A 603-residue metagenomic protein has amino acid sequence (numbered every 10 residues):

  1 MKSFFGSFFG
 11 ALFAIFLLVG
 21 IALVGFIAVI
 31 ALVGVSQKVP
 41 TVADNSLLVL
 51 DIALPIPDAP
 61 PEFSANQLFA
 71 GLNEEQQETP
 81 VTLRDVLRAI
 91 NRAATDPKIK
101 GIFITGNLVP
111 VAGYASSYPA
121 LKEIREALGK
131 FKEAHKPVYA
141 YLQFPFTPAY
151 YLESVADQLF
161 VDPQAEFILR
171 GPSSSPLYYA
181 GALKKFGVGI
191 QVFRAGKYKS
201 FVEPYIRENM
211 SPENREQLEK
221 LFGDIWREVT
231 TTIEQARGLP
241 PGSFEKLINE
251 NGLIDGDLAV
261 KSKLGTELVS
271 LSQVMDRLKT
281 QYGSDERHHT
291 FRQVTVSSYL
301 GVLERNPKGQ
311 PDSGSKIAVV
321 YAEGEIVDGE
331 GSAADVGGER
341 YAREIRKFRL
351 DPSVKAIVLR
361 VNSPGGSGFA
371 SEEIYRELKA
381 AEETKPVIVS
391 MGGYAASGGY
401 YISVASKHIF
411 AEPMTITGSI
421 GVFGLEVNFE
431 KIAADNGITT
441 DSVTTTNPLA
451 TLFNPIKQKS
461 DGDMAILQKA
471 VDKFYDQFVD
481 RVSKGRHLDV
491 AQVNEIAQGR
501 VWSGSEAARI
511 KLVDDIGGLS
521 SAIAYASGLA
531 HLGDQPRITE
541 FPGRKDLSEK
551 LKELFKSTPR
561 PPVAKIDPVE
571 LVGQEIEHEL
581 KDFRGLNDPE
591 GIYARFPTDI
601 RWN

Functional and structural regions predicted by a protein language model:
M1-E78, R84-V86, S173-G256, K261 (+5 more regions): Intrinsically disordered, low-complexity segments enriched in small/flexible residues
V39-T41, S46-L177, K308-I432, D472: Cleft-lining beta-strand/loop regions that shape enzyme active-site pockets
R84, R88-N91, G101, K122-G129 (+26 more regions): Solvent-exposed, polar/charged alpha-helical surfaces in well-ordered, non-transmembrane soluble domains, broadly
N91-K98, G129-K136, V155-Q158, K184-V188 (+12 more regions): Sec-exported extracytoplasmic/periplasmic mature domains
N107-A112, F244-L247, V501: Surface-exposed aromatic
F144, N249-I254, A395-A396, G499-R500: Short helix-initiation/N-cap motifs at beta->coil->alpha
F160-V161, G265-L271, F410-A411, V513-G518: Short acidic-hydrophobic, aromatic-tinged amphipathic segments that line or gate anion-handling sites
I326-V327, S332-G585, F596-W602: C-terminal structured domain segments across diverse proteins
